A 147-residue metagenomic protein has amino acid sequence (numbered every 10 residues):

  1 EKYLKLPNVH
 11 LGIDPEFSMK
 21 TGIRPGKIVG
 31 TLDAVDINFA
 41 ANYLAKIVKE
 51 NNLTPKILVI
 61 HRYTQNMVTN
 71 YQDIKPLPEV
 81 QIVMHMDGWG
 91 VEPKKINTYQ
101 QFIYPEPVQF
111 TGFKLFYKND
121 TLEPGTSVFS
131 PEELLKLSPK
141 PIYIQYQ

Functional and structural regions predicted by a protein language model:
E1-L4: Substrate-binding cleft of carbohydrate-active enzyme catalytic domains
H10: Secreted/periplasmic proteins that engage bacterial cell-wall peptidoglycan
I13: Conserved, mostly hydrophobic/aromatic
E16-S18, T64: Catalytic metal-binding/acid-base residues of hydrolase active sites
M19-I23: Short acidic/His/Gly/Ser-rich catalytic and metal-binding motifs that mark active-site loops of diverse hydrolases
K27-Q145: Surface-exposed substrate-engagement region within the catalytic domains of secreted or surface-exposed extracellular
